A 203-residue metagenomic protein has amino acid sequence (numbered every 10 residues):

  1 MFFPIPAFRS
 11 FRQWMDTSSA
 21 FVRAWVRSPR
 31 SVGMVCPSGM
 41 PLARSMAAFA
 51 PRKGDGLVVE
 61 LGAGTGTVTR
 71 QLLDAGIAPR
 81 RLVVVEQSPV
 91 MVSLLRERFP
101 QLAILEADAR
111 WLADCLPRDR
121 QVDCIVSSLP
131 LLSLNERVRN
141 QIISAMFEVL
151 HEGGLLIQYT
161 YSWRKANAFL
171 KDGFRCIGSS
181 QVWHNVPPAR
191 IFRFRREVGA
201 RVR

Functional and structural regions predicted by a protein language model:
W14-R52: Class I SAM-dependent methyltransferase Rossmann-like catalytic core, especially the SAM/SAH-binding loop
D55-G64: Conserved class I S-adenosyl-L-methionine
G66-R70: Glycine-rich SAM-binding Motif I of class I
S88: Conserved SAM/SAH-binding beta-strand->alpha-helix loop
L95-R96: Conserved SAM-binding loop
N140-E152: A short glycine-rich, Lys/Arg-flanked "PGG" loop and its adjoining helix->strand segment in the class I
G153-T160: Conserved beta-strand signature within the Rossmann-like core of class I S-adenosyl-L-methionine
Q181-R203: Core SAM-dependent methyltransferase catalytic element
